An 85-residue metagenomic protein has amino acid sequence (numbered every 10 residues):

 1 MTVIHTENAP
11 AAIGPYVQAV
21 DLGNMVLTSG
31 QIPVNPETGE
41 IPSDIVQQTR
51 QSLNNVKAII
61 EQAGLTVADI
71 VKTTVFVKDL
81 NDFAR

Functional and structural regions predicted by a protein language model:
M1-R85: Short, polar/acidic, helix-capping and beta-turn segments at strand->helix junctions that line the mouths
